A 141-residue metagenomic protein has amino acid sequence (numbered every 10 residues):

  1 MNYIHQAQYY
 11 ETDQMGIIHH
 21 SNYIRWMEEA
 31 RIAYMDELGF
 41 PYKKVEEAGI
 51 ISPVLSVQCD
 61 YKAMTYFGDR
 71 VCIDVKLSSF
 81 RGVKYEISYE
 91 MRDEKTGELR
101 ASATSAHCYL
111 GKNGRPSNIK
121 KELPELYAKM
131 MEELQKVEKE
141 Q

Functional and structural regions predicted by a protein language model:
M1-C72, F80-Q141: Terminal targeting signals and extreme-terminal segments of soluble enzymes
